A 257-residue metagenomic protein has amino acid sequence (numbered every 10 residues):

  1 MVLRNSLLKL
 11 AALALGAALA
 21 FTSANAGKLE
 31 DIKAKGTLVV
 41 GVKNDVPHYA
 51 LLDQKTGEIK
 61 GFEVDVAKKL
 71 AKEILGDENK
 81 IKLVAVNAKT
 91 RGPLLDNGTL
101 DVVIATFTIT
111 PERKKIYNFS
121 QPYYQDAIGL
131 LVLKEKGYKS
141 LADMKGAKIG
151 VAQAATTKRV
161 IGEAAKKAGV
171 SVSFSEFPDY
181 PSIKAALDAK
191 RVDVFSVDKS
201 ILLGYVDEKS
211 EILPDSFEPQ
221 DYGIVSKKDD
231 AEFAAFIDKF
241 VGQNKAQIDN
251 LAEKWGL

Functional and structural regions predicted by a protein language model:
F21-A26: Sec/Tat signal peptide C-region and signal peptidase I cleavage site
G27-K28, K33, T156-S175, K209-S216 (+1 more regions): Ligand-binding clefts/hinges and TM-proximal coupling segments of bilobed small-molecule sensing domains
K33-V103: Extracytoplasmic small-molecule ligand-binding "clamshell" domains of the periplasmic binding protein/Venus flytrap
V39-D45, I59-I74, T108, G129-P178 (+1 more regions): Bilobed "Venus flytrap"/periplasmic-binding protein-like clamshell domains and structurally analogous long
N44, Y124-V132, K199-V241, K245 (+1 more regions): Periplasmic-binding protein-like
D65, K69-E73, A142, A147-K148 (+2 more regions): Extended ligand-binding regions for polar small-molecule ligands
K68, K80-D143, K209-S216: Acidic, polar ligand-binding/catalytic clefts
T90, T106-I116, V160-A165, A185-E218: A ligand-binding cleft/hinge motif common to bilobed small-molecule-binding domains
